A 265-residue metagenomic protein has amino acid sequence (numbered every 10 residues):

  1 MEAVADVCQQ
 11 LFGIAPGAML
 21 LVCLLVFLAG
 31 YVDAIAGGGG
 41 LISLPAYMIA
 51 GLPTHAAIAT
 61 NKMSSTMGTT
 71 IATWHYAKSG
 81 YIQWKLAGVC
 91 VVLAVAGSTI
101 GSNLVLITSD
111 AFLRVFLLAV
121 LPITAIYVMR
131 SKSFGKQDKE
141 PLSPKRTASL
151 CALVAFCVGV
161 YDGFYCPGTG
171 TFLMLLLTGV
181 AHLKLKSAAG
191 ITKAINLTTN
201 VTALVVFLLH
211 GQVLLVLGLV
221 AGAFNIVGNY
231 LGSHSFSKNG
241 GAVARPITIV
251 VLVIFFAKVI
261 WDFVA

Functional and structural regions predicted by a protein language model:
E2, I71-Y81, L118-S143, F256-A265: Transmembrane helix exit motif
E2-P53, K139-A189: Selected transmembrane alpha-helices and immediately adjacent juxtamembrane segments of polytopic inner-membrane
C23, F27, Y31, K62 (+9 more regions): Residue-level signature of the transmembrane alpha-helical core of multi-pass small-molecule transporters
L52-N61, K85-V89, H182-K193: Membrane-interface alpha-helices at helix entry/exit sites of multi-pass transporters
A59-F112, N200-V250: Selective hydrophobic functional segments
K62, L117-L121, A125, K193 (+3 more regions): Residues within membrane-spanning alpha-helices of integral membrane proteins, especially the hydrophobic core/packing
C157-Y165, A203-G211, G218, F255-A265: Hydrophobic alpha-helical transmembrane segments in multi-pass integral membrane proteins
